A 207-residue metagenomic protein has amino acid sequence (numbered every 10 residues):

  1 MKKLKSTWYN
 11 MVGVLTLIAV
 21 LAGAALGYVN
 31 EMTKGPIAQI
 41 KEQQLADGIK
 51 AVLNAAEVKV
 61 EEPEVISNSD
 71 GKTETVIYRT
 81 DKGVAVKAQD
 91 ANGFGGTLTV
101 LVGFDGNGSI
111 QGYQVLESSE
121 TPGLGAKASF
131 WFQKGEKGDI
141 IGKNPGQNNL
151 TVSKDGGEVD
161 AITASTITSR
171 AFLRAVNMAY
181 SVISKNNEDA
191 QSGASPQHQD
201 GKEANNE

Functional and structural regions predicted by a protein language model:
K2-E207: Flexible, solvent-exposed loop/hinge segments and secondary-structure transition points
